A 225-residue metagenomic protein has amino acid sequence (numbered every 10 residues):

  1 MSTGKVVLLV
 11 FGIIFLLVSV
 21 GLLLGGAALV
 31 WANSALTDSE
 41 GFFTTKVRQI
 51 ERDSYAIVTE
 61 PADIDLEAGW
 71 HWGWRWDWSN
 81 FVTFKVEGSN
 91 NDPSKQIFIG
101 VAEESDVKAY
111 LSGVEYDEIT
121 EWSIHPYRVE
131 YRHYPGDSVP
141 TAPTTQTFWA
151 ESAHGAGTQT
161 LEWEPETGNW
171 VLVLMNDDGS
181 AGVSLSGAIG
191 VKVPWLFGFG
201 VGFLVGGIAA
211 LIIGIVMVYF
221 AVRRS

Functional and structural regions predicted by a protein language model:
M1-D38: Hydrophobic secretory-pathway targeting helix
S2-V10, V191-S225: Juxtamembrane interface at the cytosolic side of transmembrane helices
D38-T59: Short extracytoplasmic/periplasmic juxtamembrane "stem" segments immediately C-terminal to an N-terminal membrane anchor
T44-R48, E130-S138, R224: A broad, low-specificity signal for short, low-complexity segments enriched in glycine/proline and polar/charged
V58-G157: Membrane-proximal low-complexity regions enriched in glycine and acidic/polar residues
K85, I97, V101, D106 (+1 more regions): Exposed low-complexity, polar/acidic, P/S/T/G-rich flexible segments that act as propeptides, protease-susceptible
G155-A188: Extended, hydrophilic extramembrane loops/domains of integral membrane proteins
